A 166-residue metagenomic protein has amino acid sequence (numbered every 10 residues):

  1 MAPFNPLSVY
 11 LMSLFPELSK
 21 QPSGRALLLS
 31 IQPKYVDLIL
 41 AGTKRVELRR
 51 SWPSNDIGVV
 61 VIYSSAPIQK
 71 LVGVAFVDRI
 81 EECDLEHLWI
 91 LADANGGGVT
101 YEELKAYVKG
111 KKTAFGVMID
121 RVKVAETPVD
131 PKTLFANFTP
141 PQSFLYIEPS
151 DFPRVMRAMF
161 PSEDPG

Functional and structural regions predicted by a protein language model:
A2-G166: Structured alpha/beta reader/binder surfaces that contact nucleic acids or chromatin modification marks
